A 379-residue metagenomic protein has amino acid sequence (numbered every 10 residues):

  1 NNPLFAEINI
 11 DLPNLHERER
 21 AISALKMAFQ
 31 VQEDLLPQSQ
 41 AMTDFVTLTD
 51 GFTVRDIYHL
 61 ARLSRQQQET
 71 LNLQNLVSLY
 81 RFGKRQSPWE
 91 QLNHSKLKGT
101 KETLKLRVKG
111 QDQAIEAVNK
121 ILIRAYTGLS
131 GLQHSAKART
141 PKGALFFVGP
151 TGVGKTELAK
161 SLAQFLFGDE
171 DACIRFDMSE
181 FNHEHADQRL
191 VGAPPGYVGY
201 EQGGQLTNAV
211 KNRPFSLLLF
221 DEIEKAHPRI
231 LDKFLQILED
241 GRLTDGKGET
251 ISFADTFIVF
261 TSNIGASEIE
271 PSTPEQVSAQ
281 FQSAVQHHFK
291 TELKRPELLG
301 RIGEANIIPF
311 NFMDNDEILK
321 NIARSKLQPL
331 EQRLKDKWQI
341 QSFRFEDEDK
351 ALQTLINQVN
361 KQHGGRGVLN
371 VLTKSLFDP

Functional and structural regions predicted by a protein language model:
N1-L71, Q202, V210, L235-E239 (+3 more regions): ATP/nucleotide-binding catalytic cores
I57-P379: AAA+ P-loop NTPase nucleotide-binding core of proteostasis motors
